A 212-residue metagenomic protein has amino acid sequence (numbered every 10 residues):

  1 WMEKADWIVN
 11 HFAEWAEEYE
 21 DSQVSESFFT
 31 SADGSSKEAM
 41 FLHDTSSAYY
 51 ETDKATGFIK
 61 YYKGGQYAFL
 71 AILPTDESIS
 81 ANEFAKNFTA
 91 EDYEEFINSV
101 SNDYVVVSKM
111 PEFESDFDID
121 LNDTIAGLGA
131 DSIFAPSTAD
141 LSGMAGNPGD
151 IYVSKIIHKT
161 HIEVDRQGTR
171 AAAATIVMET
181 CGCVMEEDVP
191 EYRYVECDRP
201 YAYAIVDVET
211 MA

Functional and structural regions predicted by a protein language model:
W1-T75, N82, F96-E186: Non-catalytic, conformational "gating/processing" segments within enzyme and secreted inhibitor domains
E3-D6, M40, I59-Y61, D188-A212: Feature captures eukaryotic membrane-trafficking machinery centered on endolysosomal pathways and lysosome-related
A71, I79, D92, I119 (+2 more regions): M16/insulysin-pitrilysin zinc metalloprotease superfamily fold
